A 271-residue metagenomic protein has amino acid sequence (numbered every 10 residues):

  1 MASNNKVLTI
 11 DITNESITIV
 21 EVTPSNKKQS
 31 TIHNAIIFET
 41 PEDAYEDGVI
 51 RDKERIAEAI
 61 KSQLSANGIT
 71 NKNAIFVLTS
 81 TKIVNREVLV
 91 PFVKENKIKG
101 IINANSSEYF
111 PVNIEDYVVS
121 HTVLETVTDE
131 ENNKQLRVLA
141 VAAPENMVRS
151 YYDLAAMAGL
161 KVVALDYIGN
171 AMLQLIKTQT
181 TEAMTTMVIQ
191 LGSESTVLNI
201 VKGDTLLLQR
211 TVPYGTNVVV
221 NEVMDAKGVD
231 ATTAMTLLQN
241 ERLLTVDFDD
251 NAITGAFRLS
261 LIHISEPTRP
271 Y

Functional and structural regions predicted by a protein language model:
M1-I37, A74-V77, T178-L208, V212-V218 (+1 more regions): Gly/Thr-rich phosphate-binding beta-strand-loop-beta motif of the actin/hexokinase/Hsp70
I32-I36, V77-L78, H121-E125, L238-L243: Flexible hinge/switch segments at interdomain interfaces of large molecular machines
N34-S65, G255: N-terminal phosphate-binding loop and adjacent alpha-helix
E42-Y45, N146-Q174, T205-D247: Glycine-rich phosphate-binding loop plus the immediately following alpha-helix
A57-N67, Q179-M184, R269: Phosphate-interacting basic helix/loop segments used at nucleotide- and nucleic-acid interfaces
N73, V77-T178: Active-site neighborhood for divalent-cation/phosphate handling
G255-L261: Hydrophobic helix-and-loop "lid/oligomerization" segment in the mid-to-C-terminal part of catalytic domains
I262-Y271: Single conserved hydrophobic/aromatic residue that forms the stacking wall/gate of nucleotide- or nucleobase-binding
